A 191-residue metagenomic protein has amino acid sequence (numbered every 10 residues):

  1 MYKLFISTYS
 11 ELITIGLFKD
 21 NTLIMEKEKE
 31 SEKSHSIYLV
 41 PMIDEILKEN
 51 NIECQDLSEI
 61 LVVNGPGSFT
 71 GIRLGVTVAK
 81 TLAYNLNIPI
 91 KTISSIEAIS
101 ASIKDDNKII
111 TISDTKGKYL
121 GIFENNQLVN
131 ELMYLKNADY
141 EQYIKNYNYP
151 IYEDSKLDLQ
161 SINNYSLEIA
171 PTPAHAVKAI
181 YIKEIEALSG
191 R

Functional and structural regions predicted by a protein language model:
M1-T22, K91-R191: Oxyanion-binding and handling regions
Y2, F18-N130: Nucleotide and nucleotide-moiety/phosphate-recognizing core
